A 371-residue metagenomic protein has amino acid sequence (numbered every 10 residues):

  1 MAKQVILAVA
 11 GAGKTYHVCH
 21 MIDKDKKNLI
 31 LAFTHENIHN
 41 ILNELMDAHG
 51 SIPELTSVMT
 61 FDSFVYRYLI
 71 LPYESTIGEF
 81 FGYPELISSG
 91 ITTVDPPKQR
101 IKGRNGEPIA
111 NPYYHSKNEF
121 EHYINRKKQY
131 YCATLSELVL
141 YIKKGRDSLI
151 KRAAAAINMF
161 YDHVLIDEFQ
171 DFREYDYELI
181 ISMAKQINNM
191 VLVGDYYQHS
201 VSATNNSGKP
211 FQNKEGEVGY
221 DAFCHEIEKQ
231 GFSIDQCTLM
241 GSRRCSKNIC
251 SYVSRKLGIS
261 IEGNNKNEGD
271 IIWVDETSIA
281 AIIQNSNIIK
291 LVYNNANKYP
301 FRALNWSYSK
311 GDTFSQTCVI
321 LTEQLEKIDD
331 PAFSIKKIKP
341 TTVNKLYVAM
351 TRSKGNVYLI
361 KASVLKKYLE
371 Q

Functional and structural regions predicted by a protein language model:
M1-Q371: The feature marks helicase ATPase cores and/or their adjacent C-terminal helical subdomains in SF1/SF2/AAA+ helicases
